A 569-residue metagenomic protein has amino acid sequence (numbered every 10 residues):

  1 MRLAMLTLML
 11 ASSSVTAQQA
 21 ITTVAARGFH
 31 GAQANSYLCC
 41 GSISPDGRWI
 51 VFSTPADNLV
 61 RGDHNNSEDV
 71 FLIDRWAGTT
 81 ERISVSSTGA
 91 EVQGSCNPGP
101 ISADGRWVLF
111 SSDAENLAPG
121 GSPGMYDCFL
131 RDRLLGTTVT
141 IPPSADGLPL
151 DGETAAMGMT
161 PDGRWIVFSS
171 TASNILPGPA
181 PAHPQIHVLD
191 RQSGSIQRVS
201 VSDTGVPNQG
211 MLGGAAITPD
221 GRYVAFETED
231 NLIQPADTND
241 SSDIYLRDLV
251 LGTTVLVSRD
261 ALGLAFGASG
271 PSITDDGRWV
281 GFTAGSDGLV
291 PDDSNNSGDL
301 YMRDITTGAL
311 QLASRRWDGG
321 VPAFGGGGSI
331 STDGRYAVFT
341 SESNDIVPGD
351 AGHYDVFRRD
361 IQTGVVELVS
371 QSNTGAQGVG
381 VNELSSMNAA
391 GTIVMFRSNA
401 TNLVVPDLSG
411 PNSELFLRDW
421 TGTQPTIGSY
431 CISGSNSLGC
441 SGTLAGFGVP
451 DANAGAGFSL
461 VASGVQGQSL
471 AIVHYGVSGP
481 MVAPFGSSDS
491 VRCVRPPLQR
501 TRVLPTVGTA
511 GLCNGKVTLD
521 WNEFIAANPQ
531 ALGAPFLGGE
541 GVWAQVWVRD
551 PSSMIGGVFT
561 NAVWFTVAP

Functional and structural regions predicted by a protein language model:
L3-S13: Sec-dependent N-terminal signal peptides
L10, A17-Q18, G486, V558: A generic structural signal for short, non-catalytic loop/turn and secondary-structure boundary residues
S12-T16, N402, P480-M481, S553: N-terminal processing/targeting junctions
A17-G422: Conserved "turn/edge" positions that cap or connect secondary-structure elements within repeat/scaffolded domains
G422-P569: Residue-level hotspots within well-ordered secondary structure
